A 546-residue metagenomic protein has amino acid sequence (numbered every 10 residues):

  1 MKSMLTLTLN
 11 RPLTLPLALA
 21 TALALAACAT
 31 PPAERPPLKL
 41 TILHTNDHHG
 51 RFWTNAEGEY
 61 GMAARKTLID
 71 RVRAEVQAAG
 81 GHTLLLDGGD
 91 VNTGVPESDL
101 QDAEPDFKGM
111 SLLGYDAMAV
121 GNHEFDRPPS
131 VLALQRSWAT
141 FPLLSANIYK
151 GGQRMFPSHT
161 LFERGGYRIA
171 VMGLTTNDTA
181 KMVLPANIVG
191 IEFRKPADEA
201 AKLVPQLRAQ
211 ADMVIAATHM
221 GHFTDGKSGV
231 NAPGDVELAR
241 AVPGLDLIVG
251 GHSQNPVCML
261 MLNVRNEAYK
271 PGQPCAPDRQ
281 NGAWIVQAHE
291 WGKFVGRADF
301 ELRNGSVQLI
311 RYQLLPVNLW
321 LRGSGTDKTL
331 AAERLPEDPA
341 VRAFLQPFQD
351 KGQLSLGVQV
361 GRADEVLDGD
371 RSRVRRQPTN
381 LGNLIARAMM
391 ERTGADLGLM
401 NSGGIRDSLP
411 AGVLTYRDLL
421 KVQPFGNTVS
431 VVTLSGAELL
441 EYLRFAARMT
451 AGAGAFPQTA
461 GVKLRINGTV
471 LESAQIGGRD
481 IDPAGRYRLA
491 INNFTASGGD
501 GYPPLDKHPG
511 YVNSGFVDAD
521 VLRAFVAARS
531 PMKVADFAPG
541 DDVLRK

Functional and structural regions predicted by a protein language model:
K2, T8-N10, P16, C28-K39 (+7 more regions): Non-catalytic terminal accessory segments
S3-T6, P142-L144: A structural signal for beta-strand and strand-to-loop patches characteristic of beta-rich domains
M4, P12, Y269-G272: Residue-level detector of intrinsically disordered/flexible regions characterized by low predicted structural confidence
C28-W320, Q346, R376-A388, G398 (+6 more regions): Acidic, metal/ion-coordinating pockets
